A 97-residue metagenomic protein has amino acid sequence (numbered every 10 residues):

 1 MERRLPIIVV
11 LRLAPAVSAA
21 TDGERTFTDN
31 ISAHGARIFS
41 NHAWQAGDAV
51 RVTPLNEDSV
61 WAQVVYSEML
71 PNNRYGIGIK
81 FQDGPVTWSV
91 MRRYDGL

Functional and structural regions predicted by a protein language model:
M1-L97: Structured alpha-helical
